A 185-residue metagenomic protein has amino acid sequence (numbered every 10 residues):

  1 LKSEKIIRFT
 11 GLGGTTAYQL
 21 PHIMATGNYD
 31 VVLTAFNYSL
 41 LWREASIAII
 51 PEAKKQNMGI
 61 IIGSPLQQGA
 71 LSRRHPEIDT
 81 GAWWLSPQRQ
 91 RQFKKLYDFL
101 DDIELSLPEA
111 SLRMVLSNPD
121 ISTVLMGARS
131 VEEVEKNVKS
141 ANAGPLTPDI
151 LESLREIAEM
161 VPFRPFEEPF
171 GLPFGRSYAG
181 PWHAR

Functional and structural regions predicted by a protein language model:
L1-M160, F174-A184: Beta/alpha (TIM)-barrel catalytic core signal, keyed to glycine-rich beta->alpha loops juxtaposed to Asp/Glu that bind
P169: Conserved PLP cofactor-binding pocket of PLP-dependent enzymes
